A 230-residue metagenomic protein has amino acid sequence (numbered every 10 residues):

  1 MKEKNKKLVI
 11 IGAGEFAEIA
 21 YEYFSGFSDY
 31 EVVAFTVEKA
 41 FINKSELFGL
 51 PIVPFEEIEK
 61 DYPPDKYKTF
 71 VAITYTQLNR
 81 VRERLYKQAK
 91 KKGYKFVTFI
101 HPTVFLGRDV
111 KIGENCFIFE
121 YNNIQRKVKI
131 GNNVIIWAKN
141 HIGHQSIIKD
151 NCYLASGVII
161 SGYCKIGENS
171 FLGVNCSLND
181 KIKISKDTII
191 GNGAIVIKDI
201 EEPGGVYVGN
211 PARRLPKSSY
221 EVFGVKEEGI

Functional and structural regions predicted by a protein language model:
K2-K68: A solvent-exposed beta-alpha-beta segment
N5, V32, P64-K66, G93 (+5 more regions): A general structural motif
F16, T74-L78, R213: Short glycine-rich anion-binding loops that position phosphate/pyrophosphate groups of nucleotides and phosphorylated
E18, E22, R80-E83, K198 (+1 more regions): Alpha-helical elements of the RecA-like P-loop NTPase motor core of helicases
F41-H101, F105: Phosphate-bearing ligand-interacting subdomains that bind or position ATP/ADP/UDP/GDP/NAD(P) or nucleotide-linked
T76-R84, Q88-S146, G157-I160, C164 (+1 more regions): Left-handed beta-helix
D150, A155-I230: Glycine-rich hexapeptide-repeat left-handed beta-helix
